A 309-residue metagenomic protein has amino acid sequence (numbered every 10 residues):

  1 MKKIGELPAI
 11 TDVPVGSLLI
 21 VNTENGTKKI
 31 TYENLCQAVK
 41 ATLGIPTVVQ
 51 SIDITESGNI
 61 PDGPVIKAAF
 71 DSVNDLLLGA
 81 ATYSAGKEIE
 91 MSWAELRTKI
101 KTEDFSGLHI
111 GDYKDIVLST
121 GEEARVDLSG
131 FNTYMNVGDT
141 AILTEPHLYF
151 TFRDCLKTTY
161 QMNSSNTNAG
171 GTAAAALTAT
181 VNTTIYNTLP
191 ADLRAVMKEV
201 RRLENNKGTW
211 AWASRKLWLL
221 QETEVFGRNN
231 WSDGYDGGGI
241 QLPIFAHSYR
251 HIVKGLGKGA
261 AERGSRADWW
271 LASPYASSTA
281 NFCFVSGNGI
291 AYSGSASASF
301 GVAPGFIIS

Functional and structural regions predicted by a protein language model:
M1-A80, L128: Fibrous stalk/shaft segments of extracellular and virion attachment machinery
L77-S309: Collagenous Gly-X-Y triple-helix signature in extracellular proteins
